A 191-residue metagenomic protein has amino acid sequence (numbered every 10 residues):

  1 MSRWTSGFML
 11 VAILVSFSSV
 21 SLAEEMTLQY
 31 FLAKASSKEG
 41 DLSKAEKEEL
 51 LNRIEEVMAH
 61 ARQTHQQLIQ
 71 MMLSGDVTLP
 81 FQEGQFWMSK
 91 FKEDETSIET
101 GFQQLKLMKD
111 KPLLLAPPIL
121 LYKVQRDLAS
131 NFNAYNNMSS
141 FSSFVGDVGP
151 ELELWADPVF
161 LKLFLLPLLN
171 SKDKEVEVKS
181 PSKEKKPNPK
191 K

Functional and structural regions predicted by a protein language model:
M1-F8: Bacterial N-terminal signal peptides that target proteins for export
F8-S16: Bacterial N-terminal signal peptides
S19-A23: Sec/Tat signal peptide C-region and signal peptidase I cleavage site
E25-F31, P189-K191: Intrinsically disordered, compositionally biased low-complexity segments in eukaryotic proteins
A35-V77, F132-K191: C-terminal amphipathic alpha-helix
I54-K111, L121: Alpha-helical segments in soluble extracytoplasmic regions
Q85-S89, L115-K123, V145-L154: Short, charged, amphipathic alpha-helical segments
I98-Q125, S130, Y135-N137, P158: Extended amphipathic alpha-helical interaction segments
